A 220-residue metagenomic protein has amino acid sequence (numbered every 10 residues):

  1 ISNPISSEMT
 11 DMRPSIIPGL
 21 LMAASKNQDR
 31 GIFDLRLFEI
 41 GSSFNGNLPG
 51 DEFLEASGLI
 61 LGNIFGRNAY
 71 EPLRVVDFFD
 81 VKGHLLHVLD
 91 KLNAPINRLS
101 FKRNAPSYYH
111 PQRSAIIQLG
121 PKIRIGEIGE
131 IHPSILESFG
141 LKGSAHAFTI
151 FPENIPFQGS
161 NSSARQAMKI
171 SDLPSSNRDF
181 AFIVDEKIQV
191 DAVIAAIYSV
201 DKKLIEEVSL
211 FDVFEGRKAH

Functional and structural regions predicted by a protein language model:
I1-F38: Extended, well-folded interaction surfaces typified by the phenylalanyl-tRNA synthetase beta subunit core
P4, G19, A23-N27, S43 (+3 more regions): Generic, well-ordered alpha-helical scaffold segments in large soluble proteins
P14, P18, E52, F79: Electropositive phosphate-/nucleotide-binding environments in soluble metabolic enzymes
Q28, N45, I117-P121: Short acidic, glycine-rich loop/turn motifs
L37, D51, F65, A69-H220: A carboxyl-terminal module marker
G58: Conserved catalytic motifs of ABC-family nucleotide-binding domains
